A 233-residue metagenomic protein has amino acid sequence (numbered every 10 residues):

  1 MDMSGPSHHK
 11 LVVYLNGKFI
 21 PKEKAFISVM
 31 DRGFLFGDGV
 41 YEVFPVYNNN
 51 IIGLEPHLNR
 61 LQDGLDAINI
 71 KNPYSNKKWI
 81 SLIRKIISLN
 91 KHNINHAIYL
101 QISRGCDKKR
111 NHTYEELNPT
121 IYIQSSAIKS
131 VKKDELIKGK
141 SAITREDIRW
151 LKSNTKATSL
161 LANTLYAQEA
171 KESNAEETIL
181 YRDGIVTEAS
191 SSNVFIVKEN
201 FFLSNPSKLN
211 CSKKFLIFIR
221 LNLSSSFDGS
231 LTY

Functional and structural regions predicted by a protein language model:
M1, S192, E199, L216-L221 (+1 more regions): Intrinsic-disorder/low-complexity regions
M1-E177, R182-I185, I217, L223 (+1 more regions): Conserved alpha/beta cores of soluble small-molecule-handling proteins
I185-S207, S212: Glycine- and Gly-Pro-enriched alpha-helical subdomains that act as flexible, kink-prone "lid/hinge" or packing modules
S212, S224-S226, S230-T232: Low-acidity, Ser/Thr- and Arg-rich intrinsically disordered low-complexity segments
